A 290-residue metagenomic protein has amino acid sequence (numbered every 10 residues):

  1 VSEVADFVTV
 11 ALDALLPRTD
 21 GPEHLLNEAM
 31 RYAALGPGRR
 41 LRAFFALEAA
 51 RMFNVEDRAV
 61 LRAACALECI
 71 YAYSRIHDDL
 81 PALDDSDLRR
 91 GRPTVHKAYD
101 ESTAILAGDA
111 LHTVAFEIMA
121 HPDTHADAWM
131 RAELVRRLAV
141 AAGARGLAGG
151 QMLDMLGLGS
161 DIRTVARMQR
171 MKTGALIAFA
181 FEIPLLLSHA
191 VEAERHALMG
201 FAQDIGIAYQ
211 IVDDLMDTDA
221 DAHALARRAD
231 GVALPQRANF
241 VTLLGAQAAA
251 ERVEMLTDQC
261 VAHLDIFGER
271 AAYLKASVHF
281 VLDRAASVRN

Functional and structural regions predicted by a protein language model:
V1-V10, A14: N-terminal leader/targeting segments and the immediately adjacent pre-domain N-terminus
E3, L16, D20-A262, E269-L282: Mg2+-dependent prenyl diphosphate-binding active-site environment of isoprenoid biosynthetic enzymes
L282-N290: Terminal targeting/low-complexity segments that flank the catalytic cores of oxidoreductases
